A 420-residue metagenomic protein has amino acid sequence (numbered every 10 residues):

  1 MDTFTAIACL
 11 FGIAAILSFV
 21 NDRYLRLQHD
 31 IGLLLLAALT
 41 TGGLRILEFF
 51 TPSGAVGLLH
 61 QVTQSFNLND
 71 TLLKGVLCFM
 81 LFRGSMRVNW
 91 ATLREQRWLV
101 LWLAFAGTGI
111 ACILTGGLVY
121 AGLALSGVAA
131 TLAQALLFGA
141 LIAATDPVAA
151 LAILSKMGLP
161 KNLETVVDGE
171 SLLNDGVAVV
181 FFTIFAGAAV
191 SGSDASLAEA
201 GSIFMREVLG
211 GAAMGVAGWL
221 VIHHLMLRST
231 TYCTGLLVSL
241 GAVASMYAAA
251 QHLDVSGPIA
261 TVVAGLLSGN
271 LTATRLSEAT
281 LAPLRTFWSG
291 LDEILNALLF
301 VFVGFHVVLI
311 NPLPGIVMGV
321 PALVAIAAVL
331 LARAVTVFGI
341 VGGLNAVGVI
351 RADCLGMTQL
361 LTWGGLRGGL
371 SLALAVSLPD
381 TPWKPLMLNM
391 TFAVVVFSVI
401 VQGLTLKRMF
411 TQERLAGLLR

Functional and structural regions predicted by a protein language model:
M1-R420: Transmembrane helical cores of multi-pass secondary ion antiporters/exchangers
